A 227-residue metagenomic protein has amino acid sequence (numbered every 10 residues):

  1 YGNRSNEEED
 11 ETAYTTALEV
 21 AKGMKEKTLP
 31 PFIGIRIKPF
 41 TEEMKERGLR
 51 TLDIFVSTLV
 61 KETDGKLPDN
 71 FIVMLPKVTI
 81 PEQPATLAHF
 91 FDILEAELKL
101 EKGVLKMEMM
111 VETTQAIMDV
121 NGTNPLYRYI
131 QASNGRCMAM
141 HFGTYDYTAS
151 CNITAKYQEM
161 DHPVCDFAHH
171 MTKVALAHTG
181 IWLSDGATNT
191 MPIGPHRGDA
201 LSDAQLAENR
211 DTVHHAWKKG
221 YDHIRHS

Functional and structural regions predicted by a protein language model:
G2-S227: Expand to "…catalyze enediolate/carbanion chemistry for C-C bond making/breaking, isomerization, decarboxylation
